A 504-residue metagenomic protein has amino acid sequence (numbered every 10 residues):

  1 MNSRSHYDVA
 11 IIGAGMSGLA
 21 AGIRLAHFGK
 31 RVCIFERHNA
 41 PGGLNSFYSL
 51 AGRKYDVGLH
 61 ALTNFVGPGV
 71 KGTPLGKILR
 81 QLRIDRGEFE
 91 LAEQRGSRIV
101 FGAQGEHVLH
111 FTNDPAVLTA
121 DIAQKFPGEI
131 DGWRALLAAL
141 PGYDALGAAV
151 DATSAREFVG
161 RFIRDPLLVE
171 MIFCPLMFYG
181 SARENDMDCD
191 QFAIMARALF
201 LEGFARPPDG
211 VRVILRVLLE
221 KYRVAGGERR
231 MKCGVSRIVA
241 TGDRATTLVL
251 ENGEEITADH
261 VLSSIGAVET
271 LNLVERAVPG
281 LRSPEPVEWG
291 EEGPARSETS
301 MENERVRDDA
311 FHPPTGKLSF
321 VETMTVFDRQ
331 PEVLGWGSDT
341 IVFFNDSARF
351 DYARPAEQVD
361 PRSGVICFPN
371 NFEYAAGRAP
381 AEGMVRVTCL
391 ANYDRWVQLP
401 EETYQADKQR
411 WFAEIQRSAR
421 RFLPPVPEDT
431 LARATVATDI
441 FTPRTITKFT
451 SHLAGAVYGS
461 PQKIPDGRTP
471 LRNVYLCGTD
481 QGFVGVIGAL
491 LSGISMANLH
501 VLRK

Functional and structural regions predicted by a protein language model:
N2-D131: N-terminal glycine-rich phosphate/pyrophosphate-binding loop and immediately adjacent elements
Q104-C189: Rossmann-like flavin
D165, V169-Y179, V365, P424-F483: A glycine-rich dinucleotide-binding beta-alpha-beta segment and adjacent secondary-structure elements that constitute
F178-A205, T469-R472: Active-site-adjacent "gating/activation" loops or surface patches in catalytic cores
M195-A245: Helical element adjacent to the flavin cofactor pocket in flavoenzyme catalytic cores
S236-L281, V287, E298-A379: Mid-domain catalytic core of redox enzymes that form a hydrophobic substrate pocket/lid adjacent to a catalytic redox
R329-A437: C-terminal segments that line or cap access tunnels to active or ligand-binding sites in enzymes and enzyme-associated
T479-V501: A conserved FAD-binding loop/helix module that cradles the flavin
